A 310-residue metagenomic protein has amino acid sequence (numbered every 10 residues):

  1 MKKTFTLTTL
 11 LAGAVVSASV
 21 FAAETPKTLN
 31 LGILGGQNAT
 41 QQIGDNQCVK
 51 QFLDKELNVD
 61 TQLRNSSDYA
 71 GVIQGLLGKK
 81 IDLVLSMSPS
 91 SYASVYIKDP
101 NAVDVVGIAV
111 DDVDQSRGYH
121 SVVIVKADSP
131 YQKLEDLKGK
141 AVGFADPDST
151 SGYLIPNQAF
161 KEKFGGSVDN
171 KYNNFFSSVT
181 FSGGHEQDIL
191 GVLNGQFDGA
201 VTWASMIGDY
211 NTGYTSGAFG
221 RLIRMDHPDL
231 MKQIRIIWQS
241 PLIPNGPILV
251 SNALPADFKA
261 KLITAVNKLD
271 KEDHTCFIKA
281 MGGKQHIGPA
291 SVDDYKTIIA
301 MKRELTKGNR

Functional and structural regions predicted by a protein language model:
M1-T9: Bacterial N-terminal signal peptides that target proteins for export
S17-S19: N-terminal signal peptide c-region/cleavage motif recognized by signal peptidases
A23-I33, Q37-C48, V250-R310: An extracytoplasmic/periplasmic, membrane-proximal ligand-sensing/linker region
P26, N30-K55, P89, V113-L190 (+2 more regions): Bilobed "Venus flytrap"/periplasmic-binding protein-like clamshell domains and structurally analogous long
R64-N101, D209-Y210: Pocket-flanking alpha-helical
L77-S86, P100-A102, A141-V142, Q187 (+1 more regions): Alpha-to-beta junction loops
A102-S116, I234-Q239: A structural signal for short loop-to-beta-strand junctions that line the ligand-binding cleft of periplasmic/secreted
P147-P255: Pocket-lining segment of extracytoplasmic ligand-binding domains
